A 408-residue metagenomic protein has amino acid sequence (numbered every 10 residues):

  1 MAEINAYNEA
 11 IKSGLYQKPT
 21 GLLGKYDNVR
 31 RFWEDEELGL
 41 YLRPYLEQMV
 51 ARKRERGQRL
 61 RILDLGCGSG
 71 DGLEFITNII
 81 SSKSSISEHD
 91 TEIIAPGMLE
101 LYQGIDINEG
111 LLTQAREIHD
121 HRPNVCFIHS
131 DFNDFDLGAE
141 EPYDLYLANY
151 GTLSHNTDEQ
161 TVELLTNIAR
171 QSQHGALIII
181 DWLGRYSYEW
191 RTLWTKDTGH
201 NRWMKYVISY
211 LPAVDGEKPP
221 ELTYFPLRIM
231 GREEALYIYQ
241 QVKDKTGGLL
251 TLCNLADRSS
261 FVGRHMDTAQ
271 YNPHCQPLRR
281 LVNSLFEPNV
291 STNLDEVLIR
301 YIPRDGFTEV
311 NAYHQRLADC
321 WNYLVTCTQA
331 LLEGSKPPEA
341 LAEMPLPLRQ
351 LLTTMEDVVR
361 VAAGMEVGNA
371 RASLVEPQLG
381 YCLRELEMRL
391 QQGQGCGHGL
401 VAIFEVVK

Functional and structural regions predicted by a protein language model:
N5-R54: Class I SAM-dependent methyltransferase Rossmann-like catalytic core, especially the SAM/SAH-binding loop
R59-G68: Conserved class I S-adenosyl-L-methionine
G70-D134: Class I SAM-dependent methyltransferase SAM/SAH-binding core
G138-Y146: A short acidic, Gly/Pro-enriched loop at the edge of an enzyme's catalytic core that lines a small-molecule cofactor
V162-H174: A short glycine-rich, Lys/Arg-flanked "PGG" loop and its adjoining helix->strand segment in the class I
I178-V207: Conserved class I S-adenosyl-L-methionine
Y224-T246: Short alpha-helix
V262-K408: C-terminal lobe and adjacent flexible extensions of AdoMet/dcAdoMet transferase-like proteins
